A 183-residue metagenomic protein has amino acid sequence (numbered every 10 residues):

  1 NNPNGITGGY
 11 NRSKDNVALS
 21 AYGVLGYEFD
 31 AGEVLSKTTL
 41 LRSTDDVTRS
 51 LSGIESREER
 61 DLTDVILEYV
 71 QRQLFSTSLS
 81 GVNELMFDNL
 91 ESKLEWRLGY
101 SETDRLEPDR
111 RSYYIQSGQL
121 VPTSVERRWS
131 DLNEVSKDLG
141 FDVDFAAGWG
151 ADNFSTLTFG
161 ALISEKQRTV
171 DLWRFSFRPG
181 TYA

Functional and structural regions predicted by a protein language model:
N1-R49, R72-T77: Transmembrane beta-barrel wall of Gram-negative outer-membrane proteins
N2-T7, G53-T63, Q116-E126: Flexible, solvent-exposed coil segments and beta strand-coil junctions, predominantly the extracellular/periplasmic
E28-S43, I66-A183: Face-selective signature of the C-terminal outer-membrane beta-barrel domain
D30, T48, E55-D61, Y69: Intrinsically disordered, low-complexity, charge-biased terminal/linker regions in eukaryotic proteins
